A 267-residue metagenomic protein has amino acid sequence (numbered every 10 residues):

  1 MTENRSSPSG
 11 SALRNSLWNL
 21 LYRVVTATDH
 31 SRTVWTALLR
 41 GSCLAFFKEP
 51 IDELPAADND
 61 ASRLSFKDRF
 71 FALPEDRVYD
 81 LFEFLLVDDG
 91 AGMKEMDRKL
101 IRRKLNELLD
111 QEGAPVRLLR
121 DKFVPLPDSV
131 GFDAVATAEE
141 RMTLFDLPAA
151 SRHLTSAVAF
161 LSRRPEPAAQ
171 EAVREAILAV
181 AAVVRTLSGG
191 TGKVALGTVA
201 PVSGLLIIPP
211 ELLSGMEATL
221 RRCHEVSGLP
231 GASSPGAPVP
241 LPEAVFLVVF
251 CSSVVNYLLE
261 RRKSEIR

Functional and structural regions predicted by a protein language model:
M1, R5-S11, A61-S62, P127 (+2 more regions): Long, charged low-complexity segments
T2-S6, G10, R23-R152: Internal, Lys/Arg-enriched amphipathic helical interaction segments that engage polyanionic partners
R14, E75-Y79, V173-A176, V180 (+2 more regions): Short runs of predominantly hydrophobic/aromatic residues within well-ordered alpha helices that form helix-helix
A37, E171-R174, L241-P242: Short, charged, amphipathic alpha-helical segments
F47, V180-V184, S188, H224-G228: Short alpha-helix boundary/capping elements
M93-D97, V116, R120, P165 (+4 more regions): Long, hydrophobic, amphipathic alpha-helical segments used as structural scaffolds
R103, K122-A200, L212-G215: Amphipathic alpha-helical interface elements
D110, I177-A181, R221, V249-S252: Generic structural signal for well-ordered, non-transmembrane alpha-helical segments in soluble/cytosolic regions
